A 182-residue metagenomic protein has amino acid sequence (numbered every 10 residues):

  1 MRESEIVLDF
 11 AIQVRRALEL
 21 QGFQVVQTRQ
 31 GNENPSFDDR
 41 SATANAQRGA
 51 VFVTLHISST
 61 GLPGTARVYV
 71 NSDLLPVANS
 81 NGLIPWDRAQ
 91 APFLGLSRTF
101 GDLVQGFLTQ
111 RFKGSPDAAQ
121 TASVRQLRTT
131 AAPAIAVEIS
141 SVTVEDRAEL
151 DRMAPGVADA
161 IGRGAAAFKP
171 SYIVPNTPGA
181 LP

Functional and structural regions predicted by a protein language model:
M1-P182: Active-site-proximal helix/loop segments of hydrolytic enzymes
